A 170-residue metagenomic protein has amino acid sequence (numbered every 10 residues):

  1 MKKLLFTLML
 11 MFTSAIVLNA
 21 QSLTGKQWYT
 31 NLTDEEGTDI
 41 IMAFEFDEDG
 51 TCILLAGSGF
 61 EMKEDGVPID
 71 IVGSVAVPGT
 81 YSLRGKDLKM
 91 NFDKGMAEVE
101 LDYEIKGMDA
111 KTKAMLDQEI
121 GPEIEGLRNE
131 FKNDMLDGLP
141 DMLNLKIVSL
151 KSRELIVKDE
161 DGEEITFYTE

Functional and structural regions predicted by a protein language model:
M1-T24: Bacterial Sec-dependent N-terminal signal peptides
L18-E170: Lipid interaction determinants
